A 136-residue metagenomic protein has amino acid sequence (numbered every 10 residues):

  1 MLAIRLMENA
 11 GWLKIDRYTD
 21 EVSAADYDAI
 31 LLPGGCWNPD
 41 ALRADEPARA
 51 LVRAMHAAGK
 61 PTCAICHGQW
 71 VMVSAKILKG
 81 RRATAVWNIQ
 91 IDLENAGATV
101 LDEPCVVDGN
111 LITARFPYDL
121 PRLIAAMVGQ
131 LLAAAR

Functional and structural regions predicted by a protein language model:
M1-T62, W70-R82, Q90-R136: Extended, subdomain-level signal for the structured scaffold at the beginning of enzyme domains
C66: Catalytic nucleophile serine of serine hydrolases, specifically the conserved "nucleophile elbow" pentapeptide
